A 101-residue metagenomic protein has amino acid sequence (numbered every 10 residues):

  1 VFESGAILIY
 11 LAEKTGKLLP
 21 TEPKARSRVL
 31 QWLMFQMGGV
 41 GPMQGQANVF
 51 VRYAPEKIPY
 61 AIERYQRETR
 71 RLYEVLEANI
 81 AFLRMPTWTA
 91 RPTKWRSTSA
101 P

Functional and structural regions predicted by a protein language model:
V1-R70: GST-like domain detector, emphasizing the conserved glutathione-binding G-site in the N-terminal thioredoxin-like
E3, A25, A81-L83, T93-W95: Residue-level preference for short coil/turn positions at secondary-structure junctions
G39, Q44-N48, P86-P101: GST superfamily/GST-like fold recognition
M43, L72-V75, N79: Short alpha-helical functional segments enriched in proximate histidine and acidic residues
E68-R71, V75, S97-P101: Short amphipathic alpha-helical segments
L76-T89: Hydrophobic alpha-helical bundle segments that form small-molecule/ligand-binding pockets
